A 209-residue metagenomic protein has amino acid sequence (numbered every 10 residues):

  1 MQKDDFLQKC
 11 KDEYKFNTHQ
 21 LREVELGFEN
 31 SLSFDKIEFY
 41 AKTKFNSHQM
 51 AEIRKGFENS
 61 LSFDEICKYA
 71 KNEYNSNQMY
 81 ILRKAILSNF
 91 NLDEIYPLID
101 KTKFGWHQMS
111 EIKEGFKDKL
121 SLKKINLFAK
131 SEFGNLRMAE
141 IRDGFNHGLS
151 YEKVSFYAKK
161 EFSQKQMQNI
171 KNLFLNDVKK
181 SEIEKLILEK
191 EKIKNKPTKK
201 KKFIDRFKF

Functional and structural regions predicted by a protein language model:
M1-K208: General marker for long, soluble alpha-helical cores
